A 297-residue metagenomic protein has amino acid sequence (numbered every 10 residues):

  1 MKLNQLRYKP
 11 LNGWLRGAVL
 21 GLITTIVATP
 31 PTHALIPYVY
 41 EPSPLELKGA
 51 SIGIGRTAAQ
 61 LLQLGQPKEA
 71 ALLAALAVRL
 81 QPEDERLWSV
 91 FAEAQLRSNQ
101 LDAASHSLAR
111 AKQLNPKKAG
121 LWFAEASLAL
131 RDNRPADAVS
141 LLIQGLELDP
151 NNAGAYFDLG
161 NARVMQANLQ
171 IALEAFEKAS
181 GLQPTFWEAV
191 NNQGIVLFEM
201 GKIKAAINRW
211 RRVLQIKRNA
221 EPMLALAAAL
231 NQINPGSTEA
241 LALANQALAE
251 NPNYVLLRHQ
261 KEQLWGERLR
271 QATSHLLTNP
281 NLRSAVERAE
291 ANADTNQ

Functional and structural regions predicted by a protein language model:
K2-N4, Y8, N12-Q81, E85-R86 (+3 more regions): N-terminal leader/linker segments that initiate helical-solenoid repeat arrays
I36-L45, L243-Q297: Terminal, low-structured helical/coil segments at or just beyond the last alpha-helical repeat
K48, P82, P116, P150 (+3 more regions): Short coil turns that delineate tetratricopeptide repeat
A50-S51, E85-R86, A119-G120, A153-G154 (+3 more regions): Helix-start (N-cap) detector for alpha-helical repeat units in TPR-like alpha-solenoids, especially tetratricopeptide
R56, V90, A124, D158 (+3 more regions): Canonical tetratricopeptide repeat
L61, Q95, A129, R163 (+2 more regions): Residue at a conserved register position within TPR or TPR-like alpha-solenoid repeats
L64-L72, R97-R110, R131-Q144, M165-K178 (+2 more regions): Structural signature of tandem alpha-helical TPR/SEL1-like repeats, specifically the intra-repeat loop/turn
R211-A220, L224-L256, N281: TPR/TPR-like (Sel1-like) alpha-helical repeat modules
